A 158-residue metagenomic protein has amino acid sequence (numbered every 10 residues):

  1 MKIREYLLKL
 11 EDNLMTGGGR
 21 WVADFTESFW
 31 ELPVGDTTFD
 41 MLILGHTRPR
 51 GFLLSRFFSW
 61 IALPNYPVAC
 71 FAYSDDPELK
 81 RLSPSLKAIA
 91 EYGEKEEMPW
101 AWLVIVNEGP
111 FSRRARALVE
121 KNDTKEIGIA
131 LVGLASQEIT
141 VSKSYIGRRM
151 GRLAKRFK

Functional and structural regions predicted by a protein language model:
M1-F71: N-terminal, charge-rich interaction modules
E31-T38, S112-A115, T140-V141: Short, solvent-exposed polar/charged micro-motifs at secondary-structure junctions
L54-S59, S83-G93, R116-V119: Short secondary-structure capping micro-motifs at structural edges
P64, L118-K158: Charged, structured surface patches that assemble and position nucleic-acid processing machinery
A69-D75, A101-E108, V132: Conserved beta-strand segments of the P-loop GTPase G domain that flank and frequently precede/overlap
F71-A88, F111-R116: Active-site-adjacent loop/helix micro-motif of nuclease/hydrolase catalytic cores
G93-V119: Nucleic-acid nuclease catalytic cores
